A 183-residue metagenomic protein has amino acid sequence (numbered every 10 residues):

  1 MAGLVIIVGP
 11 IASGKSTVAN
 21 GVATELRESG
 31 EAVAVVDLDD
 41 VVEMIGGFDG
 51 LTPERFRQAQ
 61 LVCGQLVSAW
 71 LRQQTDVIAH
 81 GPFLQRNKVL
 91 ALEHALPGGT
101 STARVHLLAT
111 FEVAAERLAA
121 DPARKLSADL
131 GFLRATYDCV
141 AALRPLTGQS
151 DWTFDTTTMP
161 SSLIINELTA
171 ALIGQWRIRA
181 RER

Functional and structural regions predicted by a protein language model:
L4: Walker A (P-loop) ATP-phosphate-binding motif of ABC ATPase nucleotide-binding domains
I7: Hydrophobic anchor at the beta1->P-loop junction of P-loop NTPases
P10-I11: The conserved Walker
K15: Conserved lysine of the Walker
N20-S68: Conserved substrate/cofactor phosphate-moiety recognition/catalytic segment in nucleotide-dependent phosphotransferases
R57-G99, L107: Glycine-rich phosphate-binding loop used to anchor ATP phosphates in small-molecule kinases, encompassing both
G98-A119, F154: Conserved phosphate-donor/acceptor-positioning beta-strand/loop module used by diverse small-molecule
A123-E167, R179-R183: Small-molecule kinase domains that catalyze NTP-dependent phosphoryl transfer to phosphate-bearing small molecules
